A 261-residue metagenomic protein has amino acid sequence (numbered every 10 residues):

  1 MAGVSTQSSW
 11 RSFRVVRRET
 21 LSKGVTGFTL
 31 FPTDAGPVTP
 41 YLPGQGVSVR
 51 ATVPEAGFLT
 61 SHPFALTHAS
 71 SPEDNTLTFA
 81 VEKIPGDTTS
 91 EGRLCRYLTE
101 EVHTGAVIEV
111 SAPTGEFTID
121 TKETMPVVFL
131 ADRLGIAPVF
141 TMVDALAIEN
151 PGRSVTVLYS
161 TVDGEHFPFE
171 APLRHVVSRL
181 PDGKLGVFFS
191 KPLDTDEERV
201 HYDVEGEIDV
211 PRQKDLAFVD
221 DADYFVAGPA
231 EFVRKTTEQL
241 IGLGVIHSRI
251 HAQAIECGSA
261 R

Functional and structural regions predicted by a protein language model:
G3-A106, T161-D163, F189-K191: Ferredoxin-reductase
G44, G135, P229: Short, conserved phosphate/pyrophosphate- and ester-handling motifs at nucleotide-, phospho-/glycolipid
L66, I136-I148: Histidine-anchored nucleotide/phosphate-binding helix
S111-T124: A short, basic/flexible loop-to-alpha-helix module at the beginning of a structural domain
V127-A137: Short, glycine-rich nucleotide/cofactor-binding loops
I148-V155: Conserved S-adenosyl-L-methionine
L158-R261: Reductase modules of NAD(P)H-dependent flavoproteins
